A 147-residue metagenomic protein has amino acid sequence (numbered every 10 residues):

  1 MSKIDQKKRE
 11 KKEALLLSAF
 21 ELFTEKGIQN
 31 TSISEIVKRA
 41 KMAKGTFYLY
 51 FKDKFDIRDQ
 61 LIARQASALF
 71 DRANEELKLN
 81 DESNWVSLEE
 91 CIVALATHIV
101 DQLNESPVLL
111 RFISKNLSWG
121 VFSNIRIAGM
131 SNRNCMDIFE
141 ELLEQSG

Functional and structural regions predicted by a protein language model:
M1-E10: N-terminal intrinsically disordered/low-complexity leader segments
I4, R111-S114, G147: Hydrophobic/aromatic-rich alpha-helical bundle segments in the mid-to-C-terminal region
K11-L22, I36, L61-L69, A73 (+1 more regions): Generic hydrophobic, amphipathic alpha-helix propensity
A14, L22-D56, Q60: Helix-turn-helix
Q60, E75-E105: Hydrophobic alpha-helical connector segments
S67, D71, E90, G120-G147: Amphipathic alpha-helical packing segments from all-alpha helical-bundle domains
D101-S123: Amphipathic alpha-helical segments used for helix-helix packing
